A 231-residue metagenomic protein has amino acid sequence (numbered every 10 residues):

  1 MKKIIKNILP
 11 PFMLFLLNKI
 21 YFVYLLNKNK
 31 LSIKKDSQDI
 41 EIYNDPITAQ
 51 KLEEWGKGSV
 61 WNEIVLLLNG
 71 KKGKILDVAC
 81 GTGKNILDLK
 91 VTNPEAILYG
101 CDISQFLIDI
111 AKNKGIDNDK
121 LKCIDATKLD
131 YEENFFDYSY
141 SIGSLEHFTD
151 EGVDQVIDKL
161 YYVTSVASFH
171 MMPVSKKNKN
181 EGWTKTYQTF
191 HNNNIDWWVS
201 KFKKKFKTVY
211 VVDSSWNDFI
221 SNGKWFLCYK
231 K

Functional and structural regions predicted by a protein language model:
K3-K74, V78-D130, F148-Q155, A167-K231: Class I (Rossmann-like) S-adenosyl-L-methionine-dependent methyltransferase catalytic domain, capturing the SAM-binding
Y140: A conserved beta-strand element that flanks and buttresses the S-adenosyl-L-methionine
G143-H147: Short catalytic micro-motifs in class I SAM-dependent methyltransferases
K159-V163: Conserved helix-to-beta-strand junction in the class I
